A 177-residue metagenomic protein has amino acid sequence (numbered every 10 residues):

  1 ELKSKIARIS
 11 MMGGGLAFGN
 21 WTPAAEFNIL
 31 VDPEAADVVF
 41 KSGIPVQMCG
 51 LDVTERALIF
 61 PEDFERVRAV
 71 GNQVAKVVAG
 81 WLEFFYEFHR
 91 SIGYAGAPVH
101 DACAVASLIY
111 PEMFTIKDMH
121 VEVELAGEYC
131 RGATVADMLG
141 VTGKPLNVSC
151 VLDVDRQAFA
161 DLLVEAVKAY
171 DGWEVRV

Functional and structural regions predicted by a protein language model:
E1-E55, P61: Active-site histidine-anchored catalytic micro-motif
L30, C49-V177: Conformational coupling and interaction surfaces
